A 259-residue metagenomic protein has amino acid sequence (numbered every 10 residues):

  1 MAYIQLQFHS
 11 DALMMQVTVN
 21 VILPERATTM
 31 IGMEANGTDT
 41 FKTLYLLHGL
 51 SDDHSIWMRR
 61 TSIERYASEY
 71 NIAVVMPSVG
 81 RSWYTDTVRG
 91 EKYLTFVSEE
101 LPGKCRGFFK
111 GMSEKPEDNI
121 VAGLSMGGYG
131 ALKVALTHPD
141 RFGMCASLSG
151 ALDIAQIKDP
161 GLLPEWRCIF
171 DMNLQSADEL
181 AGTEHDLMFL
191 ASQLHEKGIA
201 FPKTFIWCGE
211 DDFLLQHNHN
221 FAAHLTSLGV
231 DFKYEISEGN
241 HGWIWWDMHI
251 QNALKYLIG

Functional and structural regions predicted by a protein language model:
M1-G259: Non-catalytic cap/lid and distal C-terminal segments of serine-dependent acyl enzymes
